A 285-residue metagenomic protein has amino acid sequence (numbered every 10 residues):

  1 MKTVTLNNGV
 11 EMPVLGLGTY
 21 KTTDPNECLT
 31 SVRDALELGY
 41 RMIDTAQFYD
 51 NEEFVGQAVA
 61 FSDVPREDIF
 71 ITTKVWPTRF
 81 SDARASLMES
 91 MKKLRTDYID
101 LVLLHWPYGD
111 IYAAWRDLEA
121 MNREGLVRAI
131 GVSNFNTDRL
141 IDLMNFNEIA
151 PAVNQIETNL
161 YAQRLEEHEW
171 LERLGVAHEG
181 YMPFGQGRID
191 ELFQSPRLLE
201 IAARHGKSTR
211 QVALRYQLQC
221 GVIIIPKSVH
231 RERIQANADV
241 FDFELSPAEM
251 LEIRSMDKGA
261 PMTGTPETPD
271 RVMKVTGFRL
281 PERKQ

Functional and structural regions predicted by a protein language model:
M1-I69, G185, E282-Q285: N-terminal binding-site loop/beta-alpha segment at the start of enzyme catalytic domains that lines or forms
V14, P65-I69, D97-L101, R128-A129 (+2 more regions): Short acidic capping loops at alpha-helix termini that bridge into adjacent secondary structure
T22-N26, D44-F54, W76-D82, P107-Y112 (+2 more regions): Acidic-and-aromatic substrate-binding clefts and catalytic sites of carbohydrate-active enzymes
T23-L36, R79-R95, A113, D138-L140 (+1 more regions): Short, acidic/polar
R41-A46, T72-T73, L101-L104, R128-G131 (+1 more regions): Short catalytic-loop micro-motif centered on adjacent basic/acidic residues
R66-R79, D100-P107, N134: A short, structured active-site edge motif that brings together acidic residues
R84-L104, A120-E124, F146: CE4/NodB-like, metal-dependent polysaccharide N-deacetylase domain that modifies extracellular/periplasmic N-acetylated
W106-Q285: Beta/alpha (TIM)-barrel catalytic core signal, keyed to glycine-rich beta->alpha loops juxtaposed to Asp/Glu that bind
